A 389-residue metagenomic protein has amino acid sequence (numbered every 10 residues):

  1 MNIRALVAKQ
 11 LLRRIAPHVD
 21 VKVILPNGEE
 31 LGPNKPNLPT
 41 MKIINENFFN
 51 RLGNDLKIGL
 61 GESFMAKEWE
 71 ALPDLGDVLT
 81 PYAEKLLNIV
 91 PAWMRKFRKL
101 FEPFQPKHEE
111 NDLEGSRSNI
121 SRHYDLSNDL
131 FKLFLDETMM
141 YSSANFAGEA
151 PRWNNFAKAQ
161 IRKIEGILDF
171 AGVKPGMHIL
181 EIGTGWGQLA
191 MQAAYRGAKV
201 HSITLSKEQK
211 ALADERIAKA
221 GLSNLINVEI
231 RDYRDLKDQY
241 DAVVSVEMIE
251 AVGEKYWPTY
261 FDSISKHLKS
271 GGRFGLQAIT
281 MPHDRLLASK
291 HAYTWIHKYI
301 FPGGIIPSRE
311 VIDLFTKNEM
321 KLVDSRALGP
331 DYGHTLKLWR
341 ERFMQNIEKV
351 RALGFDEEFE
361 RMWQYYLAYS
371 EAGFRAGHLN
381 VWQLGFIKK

Functional and structural regions predicted by a protein language model:
M1-I161, G166-D169, V173: Feature captures hydrophobic
P175-G183: Conserved class I S-adenosyl-L-methionine
W186-G197: Conserved SAM-binding loop of SAM-dependent methyltransferases across substrates and taxa, primarily the Class I
Y195-R234: Class I SAM-dependent methyltransferase SAM/SAH-binding core
R234-V243: A short acidic, Gly/Pro-enriched loop at the edge of an enzyme's catalytic core that lines a small-molecule cofactor
A242-K255: A short SAM/SAH-binding and catalytic strip from SAM-dependent methyltransferases
P258-R273: A short glycine-rich, Lys/Arg-flanked "PGG" loop and its adjoining helix->strand segment in the class I
T280-K389: Substrate-binding/catalytic lobe of Class I Rossmann-like enzymes that use SAM or dcSAM, i.e., the mid-to-C-terminal
